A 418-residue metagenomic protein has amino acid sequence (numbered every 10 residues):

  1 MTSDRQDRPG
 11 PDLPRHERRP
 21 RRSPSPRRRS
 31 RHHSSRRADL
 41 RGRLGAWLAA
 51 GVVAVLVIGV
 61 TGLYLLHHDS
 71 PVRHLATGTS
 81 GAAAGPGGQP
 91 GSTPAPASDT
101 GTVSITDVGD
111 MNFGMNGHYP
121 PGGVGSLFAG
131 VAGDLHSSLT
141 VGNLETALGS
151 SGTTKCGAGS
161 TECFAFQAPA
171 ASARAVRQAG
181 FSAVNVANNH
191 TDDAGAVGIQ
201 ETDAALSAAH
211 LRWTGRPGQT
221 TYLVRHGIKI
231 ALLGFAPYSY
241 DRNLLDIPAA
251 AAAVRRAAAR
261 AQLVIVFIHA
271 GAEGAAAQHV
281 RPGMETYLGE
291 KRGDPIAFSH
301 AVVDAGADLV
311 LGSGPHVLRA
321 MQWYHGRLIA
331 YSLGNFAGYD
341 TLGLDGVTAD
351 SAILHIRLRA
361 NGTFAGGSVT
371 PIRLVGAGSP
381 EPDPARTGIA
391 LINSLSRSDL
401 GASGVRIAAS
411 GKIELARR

Functional and structural regions predicted by a protein language model:
T2-R21, P26-H32, R36-R37, G42-R418: Acidic, metal/ion-coordinating pockets
